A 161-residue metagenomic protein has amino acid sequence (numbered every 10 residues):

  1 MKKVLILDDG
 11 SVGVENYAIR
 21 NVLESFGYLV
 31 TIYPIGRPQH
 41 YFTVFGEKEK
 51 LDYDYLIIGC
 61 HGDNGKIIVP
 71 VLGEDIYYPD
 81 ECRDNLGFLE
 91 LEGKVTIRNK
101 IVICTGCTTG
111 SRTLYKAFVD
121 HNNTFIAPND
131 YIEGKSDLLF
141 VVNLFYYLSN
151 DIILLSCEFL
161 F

Functional and structural regions predicted by a protein language model:
M1-Y55, H61, C104-T105: A domain-level signal for caspase-like cysteine endopeptidase catalytic cores and their zymogen-processing architecture
K2-V4, I76-K94, S149-F161: Caspase-like cysteine protease fold
N16-Y17, K66-I68, T113-Y115, D137: Short glycine-/acidic-enriched loop or helix-start segments at secondary-structure transitions that form or flank
I19-N21, V69-G73, A117-D120, F140-V142: Short, glycine/charged-enriched secondary-structure capping and boundary segments
P34-R37, T124-K135, S149-E158: A short glycine-rich beta-strand->turn/loop micro-motif centered on a GG-aromatic cluster
D54-G73, V119-F125: Active-site microenvironments of hydrolase-like enzyme catalytic domains
D75-L139: Catalytic cores of nucleophile-dependent amide-cleaving enzymes
L138-N150: Short, small-residue alpha-helix embedded
